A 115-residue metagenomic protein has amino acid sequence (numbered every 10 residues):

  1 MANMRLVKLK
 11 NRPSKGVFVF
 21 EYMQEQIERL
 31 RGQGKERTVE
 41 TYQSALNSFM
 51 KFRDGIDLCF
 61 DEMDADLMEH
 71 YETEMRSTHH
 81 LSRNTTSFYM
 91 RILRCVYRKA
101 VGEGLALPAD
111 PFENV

Functional and structural regions predicted by a protein language model:
M1-S48: N-terminal DNA-binding module of tyrosine recombinases/phage integrases
I27-R37, L46-V115: N-terminal core-binding DNA-recognition domain of tyrosine recombinases/integrases
